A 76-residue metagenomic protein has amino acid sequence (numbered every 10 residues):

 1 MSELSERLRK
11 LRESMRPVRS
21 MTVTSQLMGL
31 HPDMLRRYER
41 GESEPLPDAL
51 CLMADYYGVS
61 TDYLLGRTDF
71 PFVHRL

Functional and structural regions predicted by a protein language model:
M1-P17, V23: A short, Lys/Arg-rich alpha-helix, primarily the initiator
S2, D55, L65-L76: Short, charged recognition helix plus adjacent turn of helix-turn-helix-like nucleic-acid-binding domains
R7, R19-S20, L46-A49, S60: Residues that mark the N-terminal boundary/hinge immediately upstream of a DNA-recognition element
E13, G29, R40-E42, D69: Residue-level detection of the helix-turn-helix DNA-binding "recognition helix"
R16-R37: Short alpha-helical DNA-recognition segment
G29, D48-Y63: DNA major-groove recognition helix of helix-turn-helix/homeodomain DNA-binding modules
M34, E44, Y63: Residues in the helix-turn-helix
E42-D55, P71-V73: Short, basic-rich loop-to-helix N-cap that marks the start of a DNA-contacting helix
